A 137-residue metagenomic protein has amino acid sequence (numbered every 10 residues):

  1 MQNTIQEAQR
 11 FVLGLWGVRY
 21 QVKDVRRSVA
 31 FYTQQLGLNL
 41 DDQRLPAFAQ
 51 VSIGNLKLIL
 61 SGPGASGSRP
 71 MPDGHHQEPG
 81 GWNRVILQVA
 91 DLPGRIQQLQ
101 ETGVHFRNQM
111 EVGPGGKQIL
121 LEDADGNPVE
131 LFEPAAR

Functional and structural regions predicted by a protein language model:
M1-W16, N39-L87, I96-E122, E133-R137: Vicinal oxygen chelate
S28, Y32-T33, L99, G126: Conserved active-site tyrosine of GNAT-family acetyltransferases
P128-L131: Short glycine-/small-residue motifs
